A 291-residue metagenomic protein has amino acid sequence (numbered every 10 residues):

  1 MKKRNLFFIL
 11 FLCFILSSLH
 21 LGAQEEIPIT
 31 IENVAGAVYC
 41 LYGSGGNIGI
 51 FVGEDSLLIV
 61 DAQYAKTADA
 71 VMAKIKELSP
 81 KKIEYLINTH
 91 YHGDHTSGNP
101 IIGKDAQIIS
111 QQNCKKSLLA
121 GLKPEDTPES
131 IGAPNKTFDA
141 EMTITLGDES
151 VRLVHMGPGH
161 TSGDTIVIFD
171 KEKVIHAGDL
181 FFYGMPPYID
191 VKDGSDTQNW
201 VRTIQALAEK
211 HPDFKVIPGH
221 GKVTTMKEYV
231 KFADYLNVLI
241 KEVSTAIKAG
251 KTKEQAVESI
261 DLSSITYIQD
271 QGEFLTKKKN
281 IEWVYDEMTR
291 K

Functional and structural regions predicted by a protein language model:
M1-I9: Bacterial N-terminal signal peptides that target proteins for export
I9-S18: Bacterial N-terminal signal peptides
G22, E209-H211, V223-K291: Accessory terminal helices/loops
P28, E32-N33, C114-G157, T161-S162 (+3 more regions): Metallo-beta-lactamase
I29-A73, V167-F169, V174-D179: Conserved beta-strand hairpin/beta-sheet module of binuclear metal-dependent hydrolase folds, prominently
I31, E54-L58, K66-I109: Active-site metal-binding motif and surrounding structural segment of the metallo-beta-lactamase
A37, F51, D61, I75 (+10 more regions): Divalent metal-coordination and catalytic microenvironments
S56-L57, Y64-K66, T143, S150 (+2 more regions): Metallo-beta-lactamase
